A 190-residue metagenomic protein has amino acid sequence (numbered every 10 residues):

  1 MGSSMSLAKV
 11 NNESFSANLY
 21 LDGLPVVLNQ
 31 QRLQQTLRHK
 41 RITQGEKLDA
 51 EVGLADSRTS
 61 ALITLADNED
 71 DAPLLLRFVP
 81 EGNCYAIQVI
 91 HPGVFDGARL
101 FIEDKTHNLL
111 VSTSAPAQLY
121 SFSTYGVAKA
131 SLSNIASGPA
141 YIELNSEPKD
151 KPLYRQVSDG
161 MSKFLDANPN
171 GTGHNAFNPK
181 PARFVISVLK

Functional and structural regions predicted by a protein language model:
G2-K190: Lectin-like carbohydrate-binding module/patch detector with strong preference for beta-trefoil
